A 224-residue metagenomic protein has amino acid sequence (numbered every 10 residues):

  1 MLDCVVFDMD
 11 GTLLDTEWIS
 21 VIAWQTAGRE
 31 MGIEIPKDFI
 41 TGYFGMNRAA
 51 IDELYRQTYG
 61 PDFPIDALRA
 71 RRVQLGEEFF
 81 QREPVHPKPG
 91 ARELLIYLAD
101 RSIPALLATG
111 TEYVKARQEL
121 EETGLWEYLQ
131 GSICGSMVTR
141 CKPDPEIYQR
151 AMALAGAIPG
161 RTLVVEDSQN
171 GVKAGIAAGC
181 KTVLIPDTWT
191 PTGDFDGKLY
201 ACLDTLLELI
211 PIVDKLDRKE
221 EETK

Functional and structural regions predicted by a protein language model:
M1-D3, I96-A99, E112-K224: Asp-based, Mg2+/Mn2+-dependent phosphohydrolase catalytic module
M1-T41: Active-site neighborhood of HAD-like aspartate-dependent phosphohydrolases
V6, L13, P87, A105 (+2 more regions): Conserved SAM-binding loop
T12, T109-T111: Conserved phosphate-coupling serine/threonine residues in phosphotransfer and NTP-handling enzymes
I19, M46-N47, H86-G90, T111 (+3 more regions): Short beta->alpha linker loops
A27-G28, N47-D62, E119, A151-M152: Helix-loop "lid/cap" segments that line or gate small-molecule binding pockets
Y55-E93, R101: Metal-dependent phosphoesterase signature
